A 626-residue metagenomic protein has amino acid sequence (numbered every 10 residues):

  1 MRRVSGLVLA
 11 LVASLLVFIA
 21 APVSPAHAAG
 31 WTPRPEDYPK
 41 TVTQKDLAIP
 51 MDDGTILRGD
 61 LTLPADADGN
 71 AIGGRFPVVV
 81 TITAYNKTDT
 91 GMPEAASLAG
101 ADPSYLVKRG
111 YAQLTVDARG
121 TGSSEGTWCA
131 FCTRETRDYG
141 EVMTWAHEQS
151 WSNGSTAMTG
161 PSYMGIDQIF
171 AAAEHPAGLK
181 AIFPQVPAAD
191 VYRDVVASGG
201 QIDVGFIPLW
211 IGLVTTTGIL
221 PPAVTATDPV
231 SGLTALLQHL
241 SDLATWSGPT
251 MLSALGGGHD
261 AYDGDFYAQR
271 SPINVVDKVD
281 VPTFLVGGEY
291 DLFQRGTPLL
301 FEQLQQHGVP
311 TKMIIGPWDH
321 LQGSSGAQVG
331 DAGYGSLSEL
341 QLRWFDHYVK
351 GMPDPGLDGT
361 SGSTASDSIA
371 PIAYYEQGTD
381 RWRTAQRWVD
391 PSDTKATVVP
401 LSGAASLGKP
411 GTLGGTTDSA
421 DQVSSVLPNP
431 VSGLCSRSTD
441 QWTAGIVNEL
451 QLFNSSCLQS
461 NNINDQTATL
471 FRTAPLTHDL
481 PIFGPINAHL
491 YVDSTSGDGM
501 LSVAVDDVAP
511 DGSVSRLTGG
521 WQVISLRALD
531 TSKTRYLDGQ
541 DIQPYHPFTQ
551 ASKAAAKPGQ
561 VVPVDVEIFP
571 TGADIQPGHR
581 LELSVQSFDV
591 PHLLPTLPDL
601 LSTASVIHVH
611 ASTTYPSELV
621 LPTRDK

Functional and structural regions predicted by a protein language model:
M1-A28: Secretory targeting and sorting signals
W31-G74, L476-H478: N-terminal cap/lid segment of alpha/beta-hydrolase-fold proteins
D68-H147, S324-V329, A509-P510, G519 (+1 more regions): Cap/lid segment of the alpha/beta-hydrolase catalytic domain
A99-G100, K108, F170-K278, P355-D358: Accessory cap/linker subdomain of secreted extracellular hydrolases
S150-Y163: Alpha/beta-hydrolase fold nucleophile elbow
V279, L285-G287: Short beta-strand/loop motif that positions the catalytic acidic residue of the alpha/beta-hydrolase fold
R295-T311: Active-site-adjacent alpha-helix of alpha/beta-hydrolase-fold enzymes
G330-K626: C-terminal, loop-rich substrate-recognition/catalytic regions characterized by aromatic stacking residues
